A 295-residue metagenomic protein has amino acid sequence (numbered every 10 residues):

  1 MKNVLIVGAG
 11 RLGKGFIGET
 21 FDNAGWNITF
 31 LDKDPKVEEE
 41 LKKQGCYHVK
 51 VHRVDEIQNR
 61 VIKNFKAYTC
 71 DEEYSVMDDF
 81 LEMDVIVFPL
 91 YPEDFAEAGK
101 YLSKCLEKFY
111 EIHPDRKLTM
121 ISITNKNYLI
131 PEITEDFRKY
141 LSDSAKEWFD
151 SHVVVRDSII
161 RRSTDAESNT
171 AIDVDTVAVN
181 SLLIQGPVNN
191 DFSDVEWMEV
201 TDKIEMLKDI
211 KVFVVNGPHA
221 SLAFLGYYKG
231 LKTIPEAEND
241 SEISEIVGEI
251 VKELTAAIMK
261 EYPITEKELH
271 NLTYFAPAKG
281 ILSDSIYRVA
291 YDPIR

Functional and structural regions predicted by a protein language model:
M1-V7, R11-R295: Substrate/ligand-engaging "lid" and interaction regions
